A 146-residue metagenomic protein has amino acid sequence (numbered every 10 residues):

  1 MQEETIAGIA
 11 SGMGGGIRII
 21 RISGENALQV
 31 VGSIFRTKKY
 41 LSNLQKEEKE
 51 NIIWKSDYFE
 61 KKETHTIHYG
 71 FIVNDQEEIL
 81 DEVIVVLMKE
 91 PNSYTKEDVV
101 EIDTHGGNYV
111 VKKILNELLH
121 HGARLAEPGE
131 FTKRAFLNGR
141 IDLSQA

Functional and structural regions predicted by a protein language model:
M1-A146: A glycine-rich (often HGG/GG-containing) alpha/beta subdomain
